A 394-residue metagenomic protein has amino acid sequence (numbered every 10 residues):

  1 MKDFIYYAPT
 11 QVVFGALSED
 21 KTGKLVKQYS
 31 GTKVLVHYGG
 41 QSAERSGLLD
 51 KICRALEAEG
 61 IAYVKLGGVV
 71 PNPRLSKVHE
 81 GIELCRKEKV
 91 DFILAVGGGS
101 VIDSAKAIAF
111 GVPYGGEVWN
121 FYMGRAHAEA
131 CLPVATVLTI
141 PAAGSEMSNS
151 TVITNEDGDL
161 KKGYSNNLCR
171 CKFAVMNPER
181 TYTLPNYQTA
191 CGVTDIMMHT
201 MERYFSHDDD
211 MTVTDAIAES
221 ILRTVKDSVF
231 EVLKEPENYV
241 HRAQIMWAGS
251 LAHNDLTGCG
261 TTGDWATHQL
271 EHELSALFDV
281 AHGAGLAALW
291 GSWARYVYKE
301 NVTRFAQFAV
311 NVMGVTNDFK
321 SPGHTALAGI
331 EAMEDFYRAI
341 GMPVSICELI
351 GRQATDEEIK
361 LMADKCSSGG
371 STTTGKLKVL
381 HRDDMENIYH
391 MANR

Functional and structural regions predicted by a protein language model:
M1-F92, I346-C347, T373: ATP/NTP phosphate-donor binding region
T10, A16-L17, G39-G40, V69 (+7 more regions): Fold-independent oxyanion-binding glycine-rich loops and adjacent beta-strand/coil segments at enzyme active sites
K51-I52, I82, V101-G115, M147-S148: Short Gly/Thr/Asp-enriched flexible loops that form oxyanion-binding sites at enzyme active sites
V90-K106, T139-S145, L277: Glycine/serine-rich anion-binding loops at beta->alpha junctions that coordinate negatively charged ligand groups
P113-D210, Q307: A glycine/threonine-rich phosphate-anchoring loop and its flanking beta-alpha core in nucleotide/phosphate-binding
R203-A332: Active-site segments that bind and position negatively charged phosphate/pyrophosphate groups
V312-R394: C-terminal charged capping/lid subdomain of soluble metabolic enzymes
